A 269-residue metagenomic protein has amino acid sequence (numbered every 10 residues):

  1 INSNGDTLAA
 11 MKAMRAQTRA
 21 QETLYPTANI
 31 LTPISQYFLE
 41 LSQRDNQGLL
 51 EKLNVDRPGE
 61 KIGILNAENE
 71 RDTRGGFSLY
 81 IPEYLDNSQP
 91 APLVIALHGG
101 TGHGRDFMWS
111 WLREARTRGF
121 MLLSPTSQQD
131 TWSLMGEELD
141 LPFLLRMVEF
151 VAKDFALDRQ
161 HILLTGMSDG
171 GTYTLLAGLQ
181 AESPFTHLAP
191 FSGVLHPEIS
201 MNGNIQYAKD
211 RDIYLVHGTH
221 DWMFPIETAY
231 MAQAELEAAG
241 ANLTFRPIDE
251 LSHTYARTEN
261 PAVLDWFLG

Functional and structural regions predicted by a protein language model:
I1-A91, Y230, L243: A domain-start/cap signature at the N-terminus of enzymes
E70-T73, D86-Q89, R113-T117, A156-L157 (+2 more regions): Extracellular/periplasmic catalytic domains that process cell-envelope and extracellular macromolecules
E83-Q89, S133-S168: Gly/Ser-rich "nucleophile elbow"/oxyanion-hole loop immediately N-terminal to the catalytic nucleophile in hydrolases
L85-S133, P197, W222: Short substrate-entry loop that stabilizes the transition state in hydrolases
L93-L97, M121-T126, H161-T165, T186-F191 (+2 more regions): Structural recognition of the beta-strand scaffold that forms the well-ordered cores of secreted hydrolase catalytic
W109, L141, L145, I226-Y230: Short, surface-exposed alpha-helical segments at coil->helix boundaries
K153, Q160-A208: Primarily recognizes the serine-hydrolase "nucleophile elbow" in alpha/beta-hydrolase and SGNH/GDSL folds
H187, S192-L264: The feature captures the conserved acid-bearing segment of alpha/beta-hydrolase catalytic domains
